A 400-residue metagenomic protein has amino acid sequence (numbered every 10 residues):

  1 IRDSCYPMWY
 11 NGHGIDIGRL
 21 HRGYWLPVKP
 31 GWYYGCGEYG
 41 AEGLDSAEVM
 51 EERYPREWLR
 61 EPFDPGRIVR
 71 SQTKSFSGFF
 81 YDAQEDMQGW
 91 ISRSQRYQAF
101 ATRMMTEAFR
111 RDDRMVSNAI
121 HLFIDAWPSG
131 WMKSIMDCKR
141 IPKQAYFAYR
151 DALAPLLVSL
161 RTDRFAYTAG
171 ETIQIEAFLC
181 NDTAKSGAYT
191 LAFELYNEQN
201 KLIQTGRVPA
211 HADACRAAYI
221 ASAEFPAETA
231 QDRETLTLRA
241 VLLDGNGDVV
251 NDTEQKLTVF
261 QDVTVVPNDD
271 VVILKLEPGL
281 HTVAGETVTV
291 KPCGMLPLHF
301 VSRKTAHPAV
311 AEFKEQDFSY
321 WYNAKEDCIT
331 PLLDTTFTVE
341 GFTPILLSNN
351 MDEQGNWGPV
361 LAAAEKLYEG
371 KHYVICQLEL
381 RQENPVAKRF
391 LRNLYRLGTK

Functional and structural regions predicted by a protein language model:
I1: Conserved small/polar residues in nucleotide/adenosyl-binding loops
G14-A192, I203, T343, S348: Substrate-binding clefts and catalytic carboxylate motifs of secreted carbohydrate-active enzymes
A41-G43, D125-A126, P278-H281, E379-Q382: Solvent-exposed loop/turn segments at secondary-structure junctions within structured extracellular/periplasmic domains
G170-H211, A218-E224, D232-G245: Beta-strand-rich binding/interaction modules
A210-A212, G247-V265: Short beta-strand elements
T258, D262-K291, V374-C376, L394: Structured N-terminal alpha/beta-domain signature that marks small ligand/cofactor-binding or signaling modules
V288-V386: Catalytic beta-strand/loop cores that center a nucleophilic Ser/Cys/Thr and support acyl-enzyme chemistry
R389-G398: Short amphipathic C-terminal alpha-helix that caps PH/PH-like domains
